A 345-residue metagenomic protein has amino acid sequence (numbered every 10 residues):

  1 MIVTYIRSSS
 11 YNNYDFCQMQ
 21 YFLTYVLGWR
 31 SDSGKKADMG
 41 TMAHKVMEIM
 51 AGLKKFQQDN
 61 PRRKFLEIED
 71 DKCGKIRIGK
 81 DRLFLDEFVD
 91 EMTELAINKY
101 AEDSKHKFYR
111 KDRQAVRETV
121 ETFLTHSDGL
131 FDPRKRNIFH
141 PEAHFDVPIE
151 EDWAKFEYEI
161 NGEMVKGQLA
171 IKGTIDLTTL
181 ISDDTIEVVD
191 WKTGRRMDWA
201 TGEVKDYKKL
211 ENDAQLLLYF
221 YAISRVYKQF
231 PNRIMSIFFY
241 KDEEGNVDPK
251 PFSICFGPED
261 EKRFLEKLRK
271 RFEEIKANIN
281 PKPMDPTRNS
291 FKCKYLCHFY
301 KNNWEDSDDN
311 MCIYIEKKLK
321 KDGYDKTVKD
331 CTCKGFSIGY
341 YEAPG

Functional and structural regions predicted by a protein language model:
M1-I2, Q18-S31, R196-G202, R271-I279: Short amphipathic alpha-helical segments and their helix-coil junctions
S8-K55, R113-R117, E121, H140-A143 (+1 more regions): Nuclease catalytic cores
S31-K35, F108, P133, N137 (+3 more regions): Short, surface-exposed helix-loop/turn micro-motifs enriched in polar/charged residues
D38-G40, Q57-E94, P231-Y240, C312-C333: Short alpha-helical "patches" and their helix-cap loops
V46-E157: A non-catalytic, helix-rich entry segment at domain boundaries
K107, G129-L130, M164-V165, D206-Y207 (+1 more regions): Short helix-to-loop capping/linker segments positioned immediately adjacent to catalytic or ligand/cofactor-binding
A143-K270: Mg2+/Mn2+-dependent nuclease catalytic core
K208-E211, L218-G345: Metal-dependent nuclease catalytic regions and adjoining charged, substrate-binding loops involved in nucleic-acid end
